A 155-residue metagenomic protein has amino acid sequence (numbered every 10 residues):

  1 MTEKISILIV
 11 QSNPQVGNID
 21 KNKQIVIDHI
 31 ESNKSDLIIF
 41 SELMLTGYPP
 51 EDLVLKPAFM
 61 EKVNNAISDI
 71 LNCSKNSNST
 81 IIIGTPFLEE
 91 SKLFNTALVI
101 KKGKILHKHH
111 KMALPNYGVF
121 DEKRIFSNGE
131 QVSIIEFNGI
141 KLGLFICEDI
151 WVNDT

Functional and structural regions predicted by a protein language model:
M1-T155: Enzyme catalytic cores with a strong preference for nitrogen-chemistry domains
